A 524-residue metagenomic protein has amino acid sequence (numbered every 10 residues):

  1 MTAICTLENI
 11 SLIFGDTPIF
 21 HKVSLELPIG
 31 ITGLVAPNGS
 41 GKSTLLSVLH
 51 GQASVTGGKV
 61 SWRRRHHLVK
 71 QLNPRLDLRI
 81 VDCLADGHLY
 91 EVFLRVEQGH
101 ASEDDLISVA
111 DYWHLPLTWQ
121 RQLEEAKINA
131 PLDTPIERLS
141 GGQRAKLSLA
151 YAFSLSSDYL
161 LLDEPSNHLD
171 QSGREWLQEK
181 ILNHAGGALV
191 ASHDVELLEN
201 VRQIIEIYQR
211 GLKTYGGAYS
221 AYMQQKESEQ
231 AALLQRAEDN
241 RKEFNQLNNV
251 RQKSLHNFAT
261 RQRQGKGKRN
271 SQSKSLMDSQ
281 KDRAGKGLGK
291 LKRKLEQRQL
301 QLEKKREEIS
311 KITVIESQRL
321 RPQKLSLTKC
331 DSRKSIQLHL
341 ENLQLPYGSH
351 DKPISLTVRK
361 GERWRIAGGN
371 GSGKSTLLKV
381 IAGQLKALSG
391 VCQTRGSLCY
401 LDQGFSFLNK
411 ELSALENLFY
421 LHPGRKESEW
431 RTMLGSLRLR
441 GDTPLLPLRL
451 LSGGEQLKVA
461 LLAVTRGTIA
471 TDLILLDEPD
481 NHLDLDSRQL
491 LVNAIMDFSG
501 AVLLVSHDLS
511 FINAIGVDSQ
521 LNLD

Functional and structural regions predicted by a protein language model:
T2-I13, V92-G142, Q225-Y347, R359: Coupling and communication elements adjacent to P-loop NTPase active sites across diverse families
I31-T32, T44-D104, R363-S372, T376-E429 (+2 more regions): ABC ATPase nucleotide-binding domain signature region
R75-G141, Q403-D472, E478-N481: ABC-family P-loop ATPase nucleotide-binding domains
L149, L461, L491: Hydrophobic anchor residue at the start of the ABC signature
L160-E164, L169, L401, D472-E478: Catalytic Walker B motif of ABC-type/P-loop ATPase nucleotide-binding domains
D194-N200, A221, L509-I515: Conserved H-loop
V201-G216, I515-D524: H-loop (His-switch) and adjacent beta-strand-loop-beta switch element of ABC-type ATPase nucleotide-binding domains
E303-S406, P423-G424, S428: Flexible loop/N-cap segments at domain edges
